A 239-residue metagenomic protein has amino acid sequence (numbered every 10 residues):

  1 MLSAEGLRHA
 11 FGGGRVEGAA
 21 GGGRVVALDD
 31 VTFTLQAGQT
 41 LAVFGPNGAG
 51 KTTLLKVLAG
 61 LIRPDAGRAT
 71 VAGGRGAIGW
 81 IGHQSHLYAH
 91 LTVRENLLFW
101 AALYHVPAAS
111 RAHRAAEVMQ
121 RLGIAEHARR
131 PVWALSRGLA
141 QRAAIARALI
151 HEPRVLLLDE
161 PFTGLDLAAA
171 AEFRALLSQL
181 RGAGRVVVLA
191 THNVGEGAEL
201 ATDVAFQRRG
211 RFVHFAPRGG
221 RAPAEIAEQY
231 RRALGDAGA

Functional and structural regions predicted by a protein language model:
F44-P46: The feature captures the beta-strand-to-loop junction immediately N-terminal to the Walker
A59: Helix-to-loop junction immediately C-terminal to a conserved catalytic motif
L98, A102, S110-H127: Conserved ABC ATPase "signature" region
P131-G138: Conserved ABC ATPase signature
E152: Conserved catalytic motifs of ABC-family nucleotide-binding domains
L156-D159: Catalytic Walker B motif of ABC-type/P-loop ATPase nucleotide-binding domains
